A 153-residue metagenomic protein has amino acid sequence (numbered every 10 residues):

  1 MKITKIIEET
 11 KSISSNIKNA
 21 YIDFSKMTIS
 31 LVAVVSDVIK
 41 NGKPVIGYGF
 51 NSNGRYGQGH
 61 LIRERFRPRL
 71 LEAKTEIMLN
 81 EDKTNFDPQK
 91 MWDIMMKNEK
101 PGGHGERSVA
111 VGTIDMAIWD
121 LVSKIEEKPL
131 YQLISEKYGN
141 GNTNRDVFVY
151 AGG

Functional and structural regions predicted by a protein language model:
M1-G59: Structured beta-strand/loop patches that form or line metal/cofactor-binding pockets in enzymes
F24-M27, V109, N142: Short coil/turn motifs at beta-sheet boundaries
I29-L31, T113, D146-F148: Broad gene-expression machinery/nucleic-acid interaction feature
I39-I125: Metal- or metallocofactor-binding catalytic centers and their adjacent structured scaffolds across diverse enzyme
H104, R145-G153: Active-site mouth loops of central-metabolism enzymes
I125-E126, I134-K137: Subtilisin-like serine protease catalytic core
E136-N144: Acidic (Asp/Glu)-rich catalytic clusters
